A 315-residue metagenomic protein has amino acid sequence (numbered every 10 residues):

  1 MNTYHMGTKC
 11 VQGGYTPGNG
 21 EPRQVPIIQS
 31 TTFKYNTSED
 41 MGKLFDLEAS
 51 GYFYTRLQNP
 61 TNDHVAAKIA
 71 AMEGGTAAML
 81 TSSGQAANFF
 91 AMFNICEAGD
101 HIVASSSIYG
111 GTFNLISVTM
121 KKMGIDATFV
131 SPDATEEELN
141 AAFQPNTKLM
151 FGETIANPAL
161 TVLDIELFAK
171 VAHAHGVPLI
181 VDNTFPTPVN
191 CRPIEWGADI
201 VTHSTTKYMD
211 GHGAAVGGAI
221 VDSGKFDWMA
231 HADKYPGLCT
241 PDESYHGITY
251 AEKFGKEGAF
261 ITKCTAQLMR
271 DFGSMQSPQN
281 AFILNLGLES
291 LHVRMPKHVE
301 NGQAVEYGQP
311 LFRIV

Functional and structural regions predicted by a protein language model:
M1-N59, A67: N-terminal "arm"/small-domain region of PLP-dependent enzymes with the aminotransferase-like
G7-T16, A78-V299: Conserved PLP-enzyme active-site core in the AAT-like
P22-R23, D63, G74, M123 (+1 more regions): Short, basic and Ser/Thr-rich N-terminal targeting/leader segments
V25, A98, G217, Y307-P310: Short, flexible surface segments
T37-F89, G111-T119: Conserved N-terminal alpha-helix of the aminotransferase class I/II PLP-enzyme fold
E73, E153, E306: Acidic-residue sensor for enzyme active/binding pockets
G302-V315: Short hydrophobic beta/alpha edge segments that flank linear recognition/processing sites
